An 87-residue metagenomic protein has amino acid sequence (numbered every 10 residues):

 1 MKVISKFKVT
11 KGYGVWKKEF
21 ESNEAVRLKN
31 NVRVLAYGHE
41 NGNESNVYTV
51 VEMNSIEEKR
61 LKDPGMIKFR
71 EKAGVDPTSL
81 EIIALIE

Functional and structural regions predicted by a protein language model:
M1-K2, E87: Absolute protein N-terminus
K2-V9, L35-G65: Short, well-ordered beta-strand segments in beta-rich or mixed alpha/beta enzyme and ligand-binding folds
K8-K18: Short, surface-exposed ligand-recognition loops at beta-strand->loop->(often short) alpha-helix junctions that present
K17-L35, E52-A84: An amphipathic, aromatic/His-enriched active-site/gating alpha helix that lines ligand/cofactor pockets
N41, A84-E87: Residue-level detector of flexible, active-site-proximal loop/helix-junction positions within diverse enzyme catalytic
